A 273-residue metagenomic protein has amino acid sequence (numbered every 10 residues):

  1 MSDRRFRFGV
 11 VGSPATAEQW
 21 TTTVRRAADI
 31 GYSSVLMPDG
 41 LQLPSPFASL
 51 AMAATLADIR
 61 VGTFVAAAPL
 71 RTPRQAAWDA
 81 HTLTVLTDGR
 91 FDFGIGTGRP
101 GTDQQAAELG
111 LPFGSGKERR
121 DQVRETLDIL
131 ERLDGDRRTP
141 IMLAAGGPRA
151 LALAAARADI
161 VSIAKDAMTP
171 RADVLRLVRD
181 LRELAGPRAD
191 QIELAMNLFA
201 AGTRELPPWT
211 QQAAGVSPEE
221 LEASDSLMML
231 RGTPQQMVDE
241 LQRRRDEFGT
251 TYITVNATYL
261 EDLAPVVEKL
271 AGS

Functional and structural regions predicted by a protein language model:
M1-S273: Active-site-adjacent structural elements that line small-molecule/cofactor binding pockets in enzymes
